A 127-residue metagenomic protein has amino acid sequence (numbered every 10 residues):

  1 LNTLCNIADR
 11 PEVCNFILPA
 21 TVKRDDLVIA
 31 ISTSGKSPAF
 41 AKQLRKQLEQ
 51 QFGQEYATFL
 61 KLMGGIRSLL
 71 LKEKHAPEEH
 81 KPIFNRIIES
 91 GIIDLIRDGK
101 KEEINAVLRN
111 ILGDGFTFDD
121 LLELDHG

Functional and structural regions predicted by a protein language model:
L1-L18: ADP-ribose/adenylate-binding Rossmann-like module
N2, R24-L27, L48-F52: Short, low-complexity, polar/charged sequence segments that are solvent-exposed and flexible
A8-R10, I31-S34: Fold-independent oxyanion-binding glycine-rich loops and adjacent beta-strand/coil segments at enzyme active sites
P19-L27, K36, R45: Anionic-ligand binding region
D26-T33, E79: A polyampholytic, Gly/Pro-enriched intrinsically disordered region
G35-H126: An accessory alpha-helical subdomain
